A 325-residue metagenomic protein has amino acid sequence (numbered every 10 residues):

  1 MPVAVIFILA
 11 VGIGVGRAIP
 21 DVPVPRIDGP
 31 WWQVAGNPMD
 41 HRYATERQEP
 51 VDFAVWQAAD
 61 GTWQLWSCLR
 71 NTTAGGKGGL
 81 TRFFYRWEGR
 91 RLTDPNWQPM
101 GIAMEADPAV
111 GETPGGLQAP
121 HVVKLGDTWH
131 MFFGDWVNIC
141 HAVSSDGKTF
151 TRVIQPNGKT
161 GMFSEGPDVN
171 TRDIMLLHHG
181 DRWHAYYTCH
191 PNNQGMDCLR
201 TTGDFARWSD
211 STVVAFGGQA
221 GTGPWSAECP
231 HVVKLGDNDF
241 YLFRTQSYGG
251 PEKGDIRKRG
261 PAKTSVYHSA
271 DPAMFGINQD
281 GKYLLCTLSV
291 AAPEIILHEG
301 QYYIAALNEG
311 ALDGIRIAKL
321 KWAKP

Functional and structural regions predicted by a protein language model:
P2-G12: Bacterial N-terminal signal peptides
A18-A119, V123-W225, K234-S289, L297-P325: Beta-rich carbohydrate-recognition and catalytic domains
P293: Residues that form ligand- and interface-recognition hot spots within folded domains
